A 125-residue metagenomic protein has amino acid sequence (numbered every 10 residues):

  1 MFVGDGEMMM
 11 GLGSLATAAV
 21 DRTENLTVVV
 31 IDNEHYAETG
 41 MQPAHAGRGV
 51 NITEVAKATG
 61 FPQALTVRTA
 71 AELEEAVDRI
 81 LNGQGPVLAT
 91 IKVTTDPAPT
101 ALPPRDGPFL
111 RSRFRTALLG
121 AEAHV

Functional and structural regions predicted by a protein language model:
M1-E34: Thiamine diphosphate
L12-S14, E38-Q42, A76-V77, P99-L102: Short, well-ordered secondary-structure micro-motifs
A16-V20, A44-H45, L81-N82, R105-F109: Short, solvent-exposed amphipathic alpha-helical segments in soluble enzyme and RNA/protein-processing domains
V28, A64-T66, L88: Conserved beta-strand scaffold positions in the cores of enzyme catalytic domains, especially in NTP/NDP-utilizing
V30, R68, I91-V93: Short secondary-structure boundary segments
D32-M41, K57: Active-site pocket-lining segment
P43-R79: Conserved thiamine diphosphate
G83-V125: Glycine/aspartate-rich loop-and-adjacent alpha/beta segment that forms the canonical ThDP
